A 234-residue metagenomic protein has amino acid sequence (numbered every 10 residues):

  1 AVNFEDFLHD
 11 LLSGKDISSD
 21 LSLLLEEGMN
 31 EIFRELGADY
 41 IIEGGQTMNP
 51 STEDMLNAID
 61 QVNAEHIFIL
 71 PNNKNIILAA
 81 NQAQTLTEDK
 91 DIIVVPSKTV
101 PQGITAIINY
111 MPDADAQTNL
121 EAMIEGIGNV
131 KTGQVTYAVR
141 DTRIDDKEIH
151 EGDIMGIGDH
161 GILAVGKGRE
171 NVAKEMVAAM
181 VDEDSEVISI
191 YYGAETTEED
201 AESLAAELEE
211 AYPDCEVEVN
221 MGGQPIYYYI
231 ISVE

Functional and structural regions predicted by a protein language model:
A1-E234: N-terminal loops that bind phosphate or other acidic moieties and the adjacent beta-alpha structural core
